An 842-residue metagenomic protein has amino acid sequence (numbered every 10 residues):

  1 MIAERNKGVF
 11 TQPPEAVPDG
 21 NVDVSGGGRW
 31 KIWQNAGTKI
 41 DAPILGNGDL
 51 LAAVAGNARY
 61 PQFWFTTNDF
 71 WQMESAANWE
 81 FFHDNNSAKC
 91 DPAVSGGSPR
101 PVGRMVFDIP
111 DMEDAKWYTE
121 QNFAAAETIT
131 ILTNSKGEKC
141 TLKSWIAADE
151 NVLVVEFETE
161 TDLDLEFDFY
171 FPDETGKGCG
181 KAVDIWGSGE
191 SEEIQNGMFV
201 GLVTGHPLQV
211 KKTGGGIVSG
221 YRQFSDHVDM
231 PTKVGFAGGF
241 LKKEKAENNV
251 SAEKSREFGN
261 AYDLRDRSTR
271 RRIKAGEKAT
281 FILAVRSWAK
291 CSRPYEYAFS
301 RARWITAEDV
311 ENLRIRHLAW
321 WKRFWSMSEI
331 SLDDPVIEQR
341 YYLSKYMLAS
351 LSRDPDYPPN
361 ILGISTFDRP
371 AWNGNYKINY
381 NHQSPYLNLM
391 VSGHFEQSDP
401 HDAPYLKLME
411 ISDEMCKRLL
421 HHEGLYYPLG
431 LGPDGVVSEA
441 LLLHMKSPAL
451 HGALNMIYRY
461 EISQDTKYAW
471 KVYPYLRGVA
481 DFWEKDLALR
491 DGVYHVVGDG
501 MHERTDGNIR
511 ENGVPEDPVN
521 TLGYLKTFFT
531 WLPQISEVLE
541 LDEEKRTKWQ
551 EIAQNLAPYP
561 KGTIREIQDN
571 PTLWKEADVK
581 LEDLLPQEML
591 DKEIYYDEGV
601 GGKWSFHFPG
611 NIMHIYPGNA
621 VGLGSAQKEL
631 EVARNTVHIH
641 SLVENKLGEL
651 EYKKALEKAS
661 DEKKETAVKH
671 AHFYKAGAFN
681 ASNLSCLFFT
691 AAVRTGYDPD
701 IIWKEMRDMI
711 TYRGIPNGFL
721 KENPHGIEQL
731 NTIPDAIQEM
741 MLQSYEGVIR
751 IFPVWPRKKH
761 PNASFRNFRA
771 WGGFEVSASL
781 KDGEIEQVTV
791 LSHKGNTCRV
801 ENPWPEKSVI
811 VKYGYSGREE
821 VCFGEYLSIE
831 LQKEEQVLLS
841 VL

Functional and structural regions predicted by a protein language model:
M1-N375, F395-D399, K407-E414, L831-L842: Acidic/polar, glycine-enriched structural segments that form the non-catalytic walls/loops of the carbohydrate-binding
G96-M112, I727-V776, K781: Catalytic cores of secreted or luminal carbohydrate-active enzymes
A148-F157, G772-R799: Carbohydrate-binding surface patches
D164-D173, V790-P805: Surface-exposed beta-strand/loop patches in extracellular or lumenal glycoproteins
G178-V183, V800-S816: Solvent-exposed beta-hairpin/edge-strand motifs
L362-N373, Y427-L443, V497-P518, E598 (+1 more regions): Acidic/His metal-coordination segments adjacent to aromatic residues that form catalytic metal sites in metalloenzymes
I378-E414, D434-G435, L441, M445-I462 (+5 more regions): Active-site core of glycosidic bond-cleaving carbohydrate-active enzymes
G478, F482-V538: Acidic/histidine-rich catalytic neighborhood
